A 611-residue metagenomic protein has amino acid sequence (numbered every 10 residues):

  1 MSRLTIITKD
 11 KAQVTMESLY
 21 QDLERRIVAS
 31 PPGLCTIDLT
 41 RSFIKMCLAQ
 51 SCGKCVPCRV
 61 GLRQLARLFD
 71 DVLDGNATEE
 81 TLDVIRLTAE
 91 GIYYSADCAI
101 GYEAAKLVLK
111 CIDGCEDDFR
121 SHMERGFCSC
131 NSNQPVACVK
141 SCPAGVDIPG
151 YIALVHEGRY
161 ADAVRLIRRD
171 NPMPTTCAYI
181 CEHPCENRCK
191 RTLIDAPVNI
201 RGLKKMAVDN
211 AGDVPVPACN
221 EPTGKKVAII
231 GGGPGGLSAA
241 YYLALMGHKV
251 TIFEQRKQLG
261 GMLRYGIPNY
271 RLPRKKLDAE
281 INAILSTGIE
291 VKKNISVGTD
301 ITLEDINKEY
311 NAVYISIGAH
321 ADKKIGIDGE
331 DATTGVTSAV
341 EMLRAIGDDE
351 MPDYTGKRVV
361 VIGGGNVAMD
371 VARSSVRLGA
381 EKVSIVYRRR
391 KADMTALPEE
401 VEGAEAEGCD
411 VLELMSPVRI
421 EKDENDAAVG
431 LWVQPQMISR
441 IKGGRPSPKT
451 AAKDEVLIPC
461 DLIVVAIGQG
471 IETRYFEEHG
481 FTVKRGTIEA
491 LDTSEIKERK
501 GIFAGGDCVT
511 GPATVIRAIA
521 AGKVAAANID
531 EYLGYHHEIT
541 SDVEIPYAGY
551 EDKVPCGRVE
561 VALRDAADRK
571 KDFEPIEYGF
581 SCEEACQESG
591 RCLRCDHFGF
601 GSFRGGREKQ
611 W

Functional and structural regions predicted by a protein language model:
M1-C130: Redox cofactor-anchoring modules in respiratory/redox and cofactor-processing assemblies
K45-R67, E90-L107, N131-G150, P172-L193 (+1 more regions): Local cysteine-cluster metal-coordination motifs and their immediate loop/turn environment, predominantly Fe-S cluster
M206-N220, N282-T299, D322-L378, V483-R499: Glycine-rich dinucleotide-binding loop and its adjacent helix/turn
E221, K226-A228, D278-I327, R419-W432 (+3 more regions): Feature captures the FAD/FMN-dependent oxidoreductase FAD-binding
K226-K249, A368-V376: N-terminal Rossmann-like FAD-binding beta1-loop-alpha1 element of flavoenzymes
I252, R256-T287, V291, I346 (+2 more regions): Rossmann-like dinucleotide-binding cores of NAD(P)H-dependent redox enzymes
T334-G356, E424, I441-P512, K553: FAD-site-proximal beta/loop scaffold in flavoenzymes
C508-I539: A conserved FAD-binding loop/helix module that cradles the flavin
